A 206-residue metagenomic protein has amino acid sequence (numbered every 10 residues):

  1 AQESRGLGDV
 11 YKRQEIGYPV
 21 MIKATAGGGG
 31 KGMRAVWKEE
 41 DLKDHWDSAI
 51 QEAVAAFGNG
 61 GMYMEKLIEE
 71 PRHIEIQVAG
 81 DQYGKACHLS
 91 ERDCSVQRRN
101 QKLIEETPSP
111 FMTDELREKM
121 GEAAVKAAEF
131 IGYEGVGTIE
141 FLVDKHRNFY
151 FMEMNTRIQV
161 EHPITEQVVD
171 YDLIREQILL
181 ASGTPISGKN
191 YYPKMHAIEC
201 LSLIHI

Functional and structural regions predicted by a protein language model:
A1, R5, M33-V36, E40: Short N-terminal micro-motifs specific to bacterial/archaeal maturation and metal-cluster initiation sites
A1-Y11, I204-H205: Single conserved hydrophobic/aromatic residue that forms the stacking wall/gate of nucleotide- or nucleobase-binding
K12-M21: Acidic/histidine-enriched active-site and ligand-binding environments that engage anionic O-linkages
A24, G29, V36-I204: ATP-dependent carboxylate activation and anion-phosphoryl transfer catalytic cores that bind Mg-ATP to form
